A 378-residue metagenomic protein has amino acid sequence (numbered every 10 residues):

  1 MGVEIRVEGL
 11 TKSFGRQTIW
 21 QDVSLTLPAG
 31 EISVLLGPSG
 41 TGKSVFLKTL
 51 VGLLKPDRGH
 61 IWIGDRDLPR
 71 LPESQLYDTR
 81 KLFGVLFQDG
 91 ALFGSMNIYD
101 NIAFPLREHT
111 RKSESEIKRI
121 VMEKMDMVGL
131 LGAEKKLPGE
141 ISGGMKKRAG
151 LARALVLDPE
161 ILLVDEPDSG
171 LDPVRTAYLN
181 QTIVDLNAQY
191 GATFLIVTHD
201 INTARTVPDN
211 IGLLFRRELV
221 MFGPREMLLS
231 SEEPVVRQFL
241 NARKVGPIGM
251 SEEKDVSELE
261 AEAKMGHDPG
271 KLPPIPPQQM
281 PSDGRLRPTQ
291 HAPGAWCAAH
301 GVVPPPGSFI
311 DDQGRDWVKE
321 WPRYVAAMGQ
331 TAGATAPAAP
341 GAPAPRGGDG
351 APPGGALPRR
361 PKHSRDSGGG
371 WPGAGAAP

Functional and structural regions predicted by a protein language model:
V51: Helix-to-loop junction immediately C-terminal to a conserved catalytic motif
R66-D67, E114-G132: Conserved ABC ATPase "signature" region
L137-I141, M145: Conserved ABC ATPase signature
V156-E160: A short, proline-enriched helix->beta-strand linker immediately N-terminal to the Walker B motif in ABC-type P-loop
L162-D165: Catalytic Walker B motif of ABC-type/P-loop ATPase nucleotide-binding domains
N241-P378: ABC ATPase nucleotide-binding domains
